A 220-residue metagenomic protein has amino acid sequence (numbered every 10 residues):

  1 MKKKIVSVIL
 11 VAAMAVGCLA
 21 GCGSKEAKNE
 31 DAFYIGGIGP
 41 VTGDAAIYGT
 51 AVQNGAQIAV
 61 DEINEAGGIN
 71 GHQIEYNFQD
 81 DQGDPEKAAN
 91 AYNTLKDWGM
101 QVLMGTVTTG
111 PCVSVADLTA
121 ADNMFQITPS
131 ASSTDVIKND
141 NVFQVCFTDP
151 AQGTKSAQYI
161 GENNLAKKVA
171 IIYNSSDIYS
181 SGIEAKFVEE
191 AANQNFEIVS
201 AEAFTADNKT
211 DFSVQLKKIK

Functional and structural regions predicted by a protein language model:
M1-Y34, E65, D97: Short, low-complexity disordered leader/linker segments with a strong preference for bacterial N-terminal type II
G23-G39, E65-Q73, G161-K168: Immediate post-signal peptide segment of exported/extracytoplasmic ligand-binding proteins
E26-E30, Y48-V52, A66-D135, F204-T210: Beta-alpha junction/loop-to-helix N-cap segments that form part of ligand/metal-binding clefts
D31-V52, T106-V107, K168-N174: Short beta-strand segments enriched in small/hydrophobic residues
V41-I47, Q79-D81, M100-V102, D140-C146 (+2 more regions): Second-shell loop/turn segments in exported
I47-N70, A185-A192: Short, polar/charged alpha-helical segment
A89, K96, G161-E162, K220: Non-catalytic positions within long, well-ordered alpha-helices that form the structural scaffold/packing of enzyme
V142-D207: An alpha-beta-alpha
